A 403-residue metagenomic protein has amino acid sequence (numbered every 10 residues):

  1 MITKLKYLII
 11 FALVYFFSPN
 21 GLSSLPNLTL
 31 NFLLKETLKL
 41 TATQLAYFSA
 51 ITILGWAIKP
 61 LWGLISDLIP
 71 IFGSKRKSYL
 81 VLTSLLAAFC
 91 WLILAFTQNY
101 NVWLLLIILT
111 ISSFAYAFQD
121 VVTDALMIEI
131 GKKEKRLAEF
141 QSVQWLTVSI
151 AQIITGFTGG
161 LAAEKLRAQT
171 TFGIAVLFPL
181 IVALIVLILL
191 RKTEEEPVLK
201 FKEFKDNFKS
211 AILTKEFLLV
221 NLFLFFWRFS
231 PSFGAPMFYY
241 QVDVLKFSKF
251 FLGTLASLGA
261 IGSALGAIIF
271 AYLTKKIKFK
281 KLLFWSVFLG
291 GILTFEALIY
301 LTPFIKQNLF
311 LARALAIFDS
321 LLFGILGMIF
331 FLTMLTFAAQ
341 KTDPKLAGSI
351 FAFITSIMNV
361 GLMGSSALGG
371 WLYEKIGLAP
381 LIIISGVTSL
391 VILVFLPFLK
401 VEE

Functional and structural regions predicted by a protein language model:
M1-L5, K192-L219: Juxtamembrane intracellular "pre-TM" segments in multi-pass secondary transporters
I2-W56, L218-L245, L252: Helix-loop boundary and gating motifs at the non-cytosolic
L30, F118-G131, M328-D343: Intracellular juxtamembrane helix-capping segments at the cytosolic ends of symmetry-related transmembrane helices
A42-T43, I128, K132-Q144, K249-F250 (+1 more regions): Loop-to-transmembrane helix entry/capping segments in MFS-fold secondary transporters and related SLC/MFSD carriers
W56-K59, A138-G156, T355-S366: Glycine-rich segments within core transmembrane alpha-helices of 12-TM secondary carriers
A57-S74, A163, L265-K280, Y373-E374: Helix-to-loop junctions at the C-terminal end of transmembrane segments in multipass secondary transporters
V81-N99, L289-L309: C-terminal ends and interior cores of transmembrane alpha-helices in multi-pass membrane transporters/permeases
L92-Q98, P179-L190, L378-E403: Multi-pass alpha-helical transporter architecture, strongest for 12-TM Major Facilitator/SLC carriers used
